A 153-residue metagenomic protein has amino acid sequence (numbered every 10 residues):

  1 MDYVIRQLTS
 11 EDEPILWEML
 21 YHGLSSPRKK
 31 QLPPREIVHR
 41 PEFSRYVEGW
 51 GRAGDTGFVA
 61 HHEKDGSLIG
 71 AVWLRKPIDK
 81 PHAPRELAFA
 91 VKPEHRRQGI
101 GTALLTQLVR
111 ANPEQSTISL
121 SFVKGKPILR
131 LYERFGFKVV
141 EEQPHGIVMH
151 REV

Functional and structural regions predicted by a protein language model:
M1-P14: Conserved N-terminal entry element of GNAT/NAT acetyltransferase domains
S10, H22-P84, A88-K92: Acetyl-CoA-dependent GNAT
I15, E86, P127: Amphipathic alpha-helical recognition patches that constitute DNA-binding helices
A83-P84, A111-K124: Conserved GNAT acetyl-CoA-binding A-motif
V91, R97-R110, E133-R134: Conserved acetyl-CoA-binding loop-helix of GNAT-fold acetyltransferases
R96, S119-R130, H145-V148, E152: Conserved beta-strand-loop-alpha-helix junction that forms the acyl-donor binding cleft
E133-Q143: Conserved acetyl-CoA-binding loop of GNAT-fold acetyltransferases
